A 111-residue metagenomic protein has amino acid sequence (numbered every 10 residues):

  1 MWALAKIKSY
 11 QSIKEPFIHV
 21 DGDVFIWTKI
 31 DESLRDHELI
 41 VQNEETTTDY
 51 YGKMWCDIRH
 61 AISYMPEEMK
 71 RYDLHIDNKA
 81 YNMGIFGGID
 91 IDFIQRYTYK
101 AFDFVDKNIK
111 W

Functional and structural regions predicted by a protein language model:
M1-W111: Glycosyltransferase catalytic domains, chiefly GT-A lineage
